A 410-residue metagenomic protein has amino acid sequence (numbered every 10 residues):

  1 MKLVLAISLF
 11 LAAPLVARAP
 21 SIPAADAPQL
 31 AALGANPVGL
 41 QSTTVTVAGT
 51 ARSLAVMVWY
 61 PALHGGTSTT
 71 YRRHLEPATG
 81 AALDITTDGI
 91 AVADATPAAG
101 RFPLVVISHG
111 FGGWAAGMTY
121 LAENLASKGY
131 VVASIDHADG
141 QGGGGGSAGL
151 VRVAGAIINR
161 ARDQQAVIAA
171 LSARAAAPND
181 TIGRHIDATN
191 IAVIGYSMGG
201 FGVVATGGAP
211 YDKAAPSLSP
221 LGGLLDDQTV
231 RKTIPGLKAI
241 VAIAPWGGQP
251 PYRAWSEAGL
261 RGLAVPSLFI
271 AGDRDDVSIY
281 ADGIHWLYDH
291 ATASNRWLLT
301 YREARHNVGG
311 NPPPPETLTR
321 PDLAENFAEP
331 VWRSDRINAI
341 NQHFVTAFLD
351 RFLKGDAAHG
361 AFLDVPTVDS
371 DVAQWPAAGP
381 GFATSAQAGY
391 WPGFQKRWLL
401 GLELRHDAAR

Functional and structural regions predicted by a protein language model:
P20-I107, S127: Domain-level recognition of soluble alpha/beta enzyme cores, biased toward histidine phosphatases/phosphomutases
G65, D88-F102, I107-G145, Q249-P250 (+1 more regions): Short substrate-entry loop that stabilizes the transition state in hydrolases
T96, L221-Y301: The feature captures the conserved acid-bearing segment of alpha/beta-hydrolase catalytic domains
L150-G155, P251-S256, N326-A339: Active-site rim elements
R152-A188, A205: Alpha/beta-hydrolase active-site loop
N190-A192: Residue in the alpha/beta-hydrolase core beta-strand immediately N-terminal to the catalytic nucleophile
G195, G199, V203: Gly/Ala-rich beta-loop-alpha elbow adjacent to hydrolase catalytic centers
S294, E303-H306, N311-R410: Alpha/beta-hydrolase-fold serine-hydrolase catalytic core, especially in secreted/extracellular enzymes
